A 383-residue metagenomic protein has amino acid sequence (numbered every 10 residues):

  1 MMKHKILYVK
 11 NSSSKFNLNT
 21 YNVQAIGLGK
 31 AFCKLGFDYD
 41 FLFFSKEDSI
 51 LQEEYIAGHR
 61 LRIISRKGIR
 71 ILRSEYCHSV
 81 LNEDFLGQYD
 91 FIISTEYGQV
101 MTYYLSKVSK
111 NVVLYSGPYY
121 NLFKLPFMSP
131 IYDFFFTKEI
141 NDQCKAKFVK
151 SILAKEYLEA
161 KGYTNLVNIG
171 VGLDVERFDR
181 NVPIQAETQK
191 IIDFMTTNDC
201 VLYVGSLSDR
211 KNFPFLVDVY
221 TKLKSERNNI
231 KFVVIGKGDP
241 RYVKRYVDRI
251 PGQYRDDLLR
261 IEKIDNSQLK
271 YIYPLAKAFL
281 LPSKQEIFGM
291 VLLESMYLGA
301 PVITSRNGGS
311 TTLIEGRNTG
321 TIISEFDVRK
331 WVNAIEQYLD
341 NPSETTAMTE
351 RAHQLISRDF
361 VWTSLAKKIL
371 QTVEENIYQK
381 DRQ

Functional and structural regions predicted by a protein language model:
L7, I192-K211, V217-Y220, V233-I235: Conserved donor-binding/catalytic core segment of Leloir-type glycosyltransferases
D142-L166, L173-R180: A short, active-site helix/loop in glycosyltransferases that binds the activated sugar's phosphate group
V204, K231-R245, E262: Glycosyltransferase donor-sugar binding loop
K244-I264: Nucleotide-activated donor-binding/catalytic signature segment of Leloir-type glycosyltransferases, i.e., the conserved
K263-I264, Y271-A276: Short alpha-helical donor nucleotide-sugar binding micro-motif in glycosyltransferases
K284: Aromatic "clamp/platform" in nucleotide-sugar-dependent glycosyltransferases that forms part of the donor/acceptor
P301-T304: Short hydrophobic beta-strand element within catalytic cores of glycosyltransferases and related nucleotide-activated
G316-R317, T321-V328, Q337-S343: Conserved acidic donor-binding segment of nucleotide-sugar-dependent glycosyltransferases
